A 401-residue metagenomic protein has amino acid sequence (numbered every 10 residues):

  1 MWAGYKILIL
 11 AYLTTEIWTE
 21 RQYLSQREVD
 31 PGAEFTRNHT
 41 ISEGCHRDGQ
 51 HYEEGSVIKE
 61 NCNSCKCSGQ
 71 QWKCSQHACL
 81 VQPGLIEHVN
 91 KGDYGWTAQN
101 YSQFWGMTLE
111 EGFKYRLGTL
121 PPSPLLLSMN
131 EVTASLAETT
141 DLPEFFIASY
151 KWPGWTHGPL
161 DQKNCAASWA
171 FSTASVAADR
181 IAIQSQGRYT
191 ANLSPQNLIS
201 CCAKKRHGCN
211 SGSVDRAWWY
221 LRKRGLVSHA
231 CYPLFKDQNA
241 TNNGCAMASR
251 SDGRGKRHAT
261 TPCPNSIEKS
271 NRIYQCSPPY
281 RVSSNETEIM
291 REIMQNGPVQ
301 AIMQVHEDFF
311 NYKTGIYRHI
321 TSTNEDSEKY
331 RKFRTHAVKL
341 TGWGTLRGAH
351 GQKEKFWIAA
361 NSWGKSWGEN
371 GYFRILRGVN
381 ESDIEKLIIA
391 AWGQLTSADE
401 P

Functional and structural regions predicted by a protein language model:
W2-T19: Cleavable N-terminal signal peptides of Sec/SRP-targeted secreted and luminal proteins
E16-P401: Catalytic-core signature of thiol
